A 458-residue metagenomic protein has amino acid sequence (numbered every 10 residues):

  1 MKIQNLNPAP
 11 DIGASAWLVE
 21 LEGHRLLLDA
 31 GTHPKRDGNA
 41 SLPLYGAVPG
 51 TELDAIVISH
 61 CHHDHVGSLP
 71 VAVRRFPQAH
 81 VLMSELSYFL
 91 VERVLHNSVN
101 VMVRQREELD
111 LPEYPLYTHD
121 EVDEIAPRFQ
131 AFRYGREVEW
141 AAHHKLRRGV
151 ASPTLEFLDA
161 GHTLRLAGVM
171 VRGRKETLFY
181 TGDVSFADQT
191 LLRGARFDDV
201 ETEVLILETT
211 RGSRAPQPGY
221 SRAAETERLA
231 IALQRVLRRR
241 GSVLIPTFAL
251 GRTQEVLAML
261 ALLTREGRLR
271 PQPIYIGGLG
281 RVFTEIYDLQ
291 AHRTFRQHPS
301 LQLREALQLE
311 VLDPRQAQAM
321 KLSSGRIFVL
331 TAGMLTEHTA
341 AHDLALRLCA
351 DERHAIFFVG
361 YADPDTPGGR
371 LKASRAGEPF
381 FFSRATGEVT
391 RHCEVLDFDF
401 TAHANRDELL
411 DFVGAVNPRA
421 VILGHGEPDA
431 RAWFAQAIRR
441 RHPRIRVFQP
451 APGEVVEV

Functional and structural regions predicted by a protein language model:
M1-V57, V66, V73-E255, A261-R268 (+1 more regions): His/Asp/Glu-rich metal-coordinating catalytic cores of metallo-dependent phosphodiesterases/hydrolases acting on
E20-E22, R172-R174, A195-D198, M259-E266 (+4 more regions): Short, solvent-exposed amphipathic alpha-helical segments in soluble enzyme and RNA/protein-processing domains
L229-P367, G424: Hard-cation-handling environments
T339-L348, T401-A415: A short, acidic, amphipathic alpha-helical segment used as a generic capping/interface helix at domain edges
C349-C393: Redox- and metal-dependent alpha/beta enzyme cores, enriched for Fe-S-associated oxidoreductases and cofactor-handling
F381-D411: Generic long, charged, amphipathic alpha-helical segments
V413, N417-L423: Proline-aspartate-enriched helix->loop->beta-strand connector
A430-V456: Short acidic, glycine/proline-enriched helix-loop-strand junctions
